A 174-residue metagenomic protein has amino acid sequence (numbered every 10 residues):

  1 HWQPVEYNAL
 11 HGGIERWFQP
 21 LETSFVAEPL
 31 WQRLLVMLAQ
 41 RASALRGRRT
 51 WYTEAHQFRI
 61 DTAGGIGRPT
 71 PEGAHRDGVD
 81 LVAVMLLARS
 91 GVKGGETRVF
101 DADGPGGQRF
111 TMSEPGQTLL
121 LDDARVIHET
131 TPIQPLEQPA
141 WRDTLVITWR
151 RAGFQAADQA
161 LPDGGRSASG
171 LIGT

Functional and structural regions predicted by a protein language model:
H1-E54: Signature of the catalytic double-stranded beta-helix
Q3, F58, T144-L145: Residue-level marker of intrinsically disordered, low-complexity segments enriched for small/polar residues
Y7-N8, L21, G65, T111 (+1 more regions): Alpha-helical interaction segments
A9-L10, H75, V92, S167: Generic detector of intrinsically disordered, low-complexity, polar/charged segments
R16-Q32, D61, G65, L87-T97 (+1 more regions): Short N-terminal helix-initiation segments at or just after the protein's N-terminus
M37-R46, V84-L87, G116-Q117, P132-Q134: Intrinsically disordered, low-complexity boundary segments flanking structured domains
L45-H56, I60-E114: Catalytic core of non-heme Fe(II) oxygenases with the double-stranded beta-helix
E96-T174: Catalytic core of Fe(II)/2-oxoglutarate
